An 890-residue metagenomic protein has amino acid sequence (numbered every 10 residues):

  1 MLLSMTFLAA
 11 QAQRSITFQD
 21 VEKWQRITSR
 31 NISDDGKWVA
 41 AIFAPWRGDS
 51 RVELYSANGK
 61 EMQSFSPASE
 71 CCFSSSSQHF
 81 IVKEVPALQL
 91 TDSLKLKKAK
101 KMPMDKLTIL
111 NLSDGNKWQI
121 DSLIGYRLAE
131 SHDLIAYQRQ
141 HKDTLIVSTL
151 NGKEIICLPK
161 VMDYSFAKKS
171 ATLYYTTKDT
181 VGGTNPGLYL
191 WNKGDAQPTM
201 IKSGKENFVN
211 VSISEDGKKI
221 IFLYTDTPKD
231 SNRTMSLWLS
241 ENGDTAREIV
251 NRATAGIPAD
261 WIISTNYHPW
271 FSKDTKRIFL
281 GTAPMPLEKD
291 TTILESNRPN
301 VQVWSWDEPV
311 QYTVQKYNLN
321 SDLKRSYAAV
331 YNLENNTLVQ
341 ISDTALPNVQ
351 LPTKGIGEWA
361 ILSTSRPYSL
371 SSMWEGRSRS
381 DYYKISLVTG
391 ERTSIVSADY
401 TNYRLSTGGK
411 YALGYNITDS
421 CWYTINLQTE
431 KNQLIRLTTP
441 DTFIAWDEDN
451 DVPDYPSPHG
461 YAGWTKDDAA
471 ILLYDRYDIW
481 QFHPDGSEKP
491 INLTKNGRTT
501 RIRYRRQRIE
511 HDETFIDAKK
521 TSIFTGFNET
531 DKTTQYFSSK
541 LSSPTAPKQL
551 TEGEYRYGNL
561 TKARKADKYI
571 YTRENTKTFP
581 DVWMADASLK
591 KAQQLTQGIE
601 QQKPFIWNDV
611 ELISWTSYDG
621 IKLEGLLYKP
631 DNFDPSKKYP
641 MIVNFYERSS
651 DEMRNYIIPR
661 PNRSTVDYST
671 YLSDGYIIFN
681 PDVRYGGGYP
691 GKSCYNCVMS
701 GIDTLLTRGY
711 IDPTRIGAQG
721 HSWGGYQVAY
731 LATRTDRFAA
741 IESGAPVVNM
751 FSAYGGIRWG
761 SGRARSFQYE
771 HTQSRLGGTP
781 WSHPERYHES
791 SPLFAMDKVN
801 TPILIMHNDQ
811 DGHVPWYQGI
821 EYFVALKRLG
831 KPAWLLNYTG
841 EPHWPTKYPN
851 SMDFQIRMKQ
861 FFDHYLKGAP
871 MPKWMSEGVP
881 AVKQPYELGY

Functional and structural regions predicted by a protein language model:
M1-I16, V747, G756: Bacterial Sec-dependent N-terminal signal peptides
S4, A12-Y569, E574-P580, M584-A585 (+2 more regions): Beta-propeller folds
S203-G204, T292-I293, I341-T344, E375 (+22 more regions): Composition- and surface-driven signal marking solvent-exposed, interaction-prone regions in large proteins
D230, F271, S321, E375-S378 (+20 more regions): Active-site-proximal structural scaffolding
H268, N318, A469, G526 (+10 more regions): Hydrophobic alpha-helical scaffolding
S365, F527, E574, N644-R648 (+2 more regions): Glycine-rich His-Gly loop
P440-V452, Q597-R715, Q719-H721: Cap/lid segment of the alpha/beta-hydrolase catalytic domain
I658-Y890: Active-site-proximal cap/loop segments of hydrolase catalytic domains
